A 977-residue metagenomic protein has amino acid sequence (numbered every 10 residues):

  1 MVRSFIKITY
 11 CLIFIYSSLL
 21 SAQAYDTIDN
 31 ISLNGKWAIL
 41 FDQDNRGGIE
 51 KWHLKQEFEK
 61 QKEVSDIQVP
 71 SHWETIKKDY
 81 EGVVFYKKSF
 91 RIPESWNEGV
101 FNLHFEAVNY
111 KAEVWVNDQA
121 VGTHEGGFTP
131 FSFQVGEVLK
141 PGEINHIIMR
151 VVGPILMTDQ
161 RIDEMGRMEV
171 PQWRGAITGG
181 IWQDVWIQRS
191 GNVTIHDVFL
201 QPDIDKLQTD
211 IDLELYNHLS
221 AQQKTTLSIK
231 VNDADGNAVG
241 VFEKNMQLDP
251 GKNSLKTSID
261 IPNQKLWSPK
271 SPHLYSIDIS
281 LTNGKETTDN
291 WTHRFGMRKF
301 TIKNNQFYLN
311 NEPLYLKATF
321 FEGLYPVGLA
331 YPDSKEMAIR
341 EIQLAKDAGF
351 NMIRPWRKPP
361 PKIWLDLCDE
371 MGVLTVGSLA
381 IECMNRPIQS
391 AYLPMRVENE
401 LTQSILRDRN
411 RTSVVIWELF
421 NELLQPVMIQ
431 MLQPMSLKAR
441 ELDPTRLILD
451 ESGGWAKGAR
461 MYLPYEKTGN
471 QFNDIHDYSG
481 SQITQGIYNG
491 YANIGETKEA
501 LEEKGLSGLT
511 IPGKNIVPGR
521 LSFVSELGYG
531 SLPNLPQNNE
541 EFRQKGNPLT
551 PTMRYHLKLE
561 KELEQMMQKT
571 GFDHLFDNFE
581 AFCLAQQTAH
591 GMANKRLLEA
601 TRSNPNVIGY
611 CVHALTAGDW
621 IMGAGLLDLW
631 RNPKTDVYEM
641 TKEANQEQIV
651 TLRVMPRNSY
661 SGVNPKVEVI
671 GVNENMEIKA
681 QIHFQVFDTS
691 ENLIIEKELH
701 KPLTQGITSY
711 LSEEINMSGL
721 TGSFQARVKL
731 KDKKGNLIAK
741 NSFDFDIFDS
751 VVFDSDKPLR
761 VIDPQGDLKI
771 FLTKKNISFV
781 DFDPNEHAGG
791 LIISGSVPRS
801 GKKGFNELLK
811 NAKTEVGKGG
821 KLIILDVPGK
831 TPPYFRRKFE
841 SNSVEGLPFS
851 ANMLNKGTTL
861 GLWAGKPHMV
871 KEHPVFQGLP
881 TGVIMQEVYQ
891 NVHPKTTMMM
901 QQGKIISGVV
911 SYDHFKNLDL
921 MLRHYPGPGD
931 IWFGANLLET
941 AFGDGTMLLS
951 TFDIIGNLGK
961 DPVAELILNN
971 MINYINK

Functional and structural regions predicted by a protein language model:
A22-K77, R150, P154-D159, A234 (+1 more regions): Accessory carbohydrate-binding/adhesion or oligomerization-edge regions at the termini of glycan-active proteins
I39-Q43, I76, E81-T194, H218-L219 (+1 more regions): Accessory beta-strand-rich segments of carbohydrate-active enzymes
Q68-I92, W96-V116, G122-E125, G191-F199 (+9 more regions): Active-site-adjacent substrate/metal-binding segments within catalytic domains of carbohydrate-active enzymes
V116, Q208-M246, L255-T257, N664-P702 (+2 more regions): Beta-strand-rich binding/interaction modules
K140-I144, E214-T301, S718-V751: Extended acidic/polar, glycine-enriched regions that form or flank non-catalytic beta-rich accessory modules
I342, M352-T616, I621-W630, V797: Substrate-binding/catalytic cleft of secreted carbohydrate-active enzymes, primarily glycoside hydrolases
K498-L509, N852-P962: Catalytic beta-strand/loop cores that center a nucleophilic Ser/Cys/Thr and support acyl-enzyme chemistry
V797-T897, V963, I967: A glycine-rich, often tryptophan-bearing local segment used as a flexible ligand/cofactor-contacting loop or short
